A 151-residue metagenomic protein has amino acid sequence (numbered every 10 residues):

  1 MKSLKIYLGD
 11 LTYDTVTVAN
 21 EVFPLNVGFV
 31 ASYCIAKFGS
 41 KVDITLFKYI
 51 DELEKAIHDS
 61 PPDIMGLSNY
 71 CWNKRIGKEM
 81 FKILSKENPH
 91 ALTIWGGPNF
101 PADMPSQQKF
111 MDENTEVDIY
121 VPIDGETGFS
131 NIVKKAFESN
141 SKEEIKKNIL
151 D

Functional and structural regions predicted by a protein language model:
S3-T17, I64: Nucleotide-activated donor-dependent transferases that construct or modify glycoconjugates
L4, Y33-D151: Glycine-rich beta-alpha loop elements in corrinoid/cobalamin-binding modules across cobalamin-dependent enzymes
T15-V27: Glycine- and acidic-residue-enriched helix-capping/strand-helix junction motifs
